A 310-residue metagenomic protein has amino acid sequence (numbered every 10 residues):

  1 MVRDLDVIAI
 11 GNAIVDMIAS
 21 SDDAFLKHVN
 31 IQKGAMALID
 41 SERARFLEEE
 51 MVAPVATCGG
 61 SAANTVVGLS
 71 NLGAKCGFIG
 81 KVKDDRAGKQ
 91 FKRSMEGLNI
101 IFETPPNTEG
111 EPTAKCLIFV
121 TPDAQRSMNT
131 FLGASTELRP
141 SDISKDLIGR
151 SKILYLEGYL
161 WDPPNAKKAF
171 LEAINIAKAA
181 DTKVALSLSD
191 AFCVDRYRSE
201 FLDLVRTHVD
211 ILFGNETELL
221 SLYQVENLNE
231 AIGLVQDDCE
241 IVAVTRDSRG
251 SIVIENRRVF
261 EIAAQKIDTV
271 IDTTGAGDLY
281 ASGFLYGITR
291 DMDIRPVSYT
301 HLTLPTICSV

Functional and structural regions predicted by a protein language model:
M1-A13, K27-K33, I176-A179, S199 (+2 more regions): Conserved phosphate-binding/catalytic region of the ribokinase-like
M1-I79, K89-Q90, G97: Glycine-rich phosphate/adenosyl-contacting loop at the front of the ribokinase-like
V2, L147-G149, V205-R206, Q236: A short, aliphatic-rich alpha-helical micro-motif
E103-N107, I118-P164: Conserved phosphate-binding/catalytic loop of the ribokinase/pfkB sugar-kinase fold
I153-G233, R249-S251: Conserved beta-alpha-beta core of the PfkB/ribokinase-like small-molecule kinase fold
H301-V310: Single conserved hydrophobic/aromatic residue that forms the stacking wall/gate of nucleotide- or nucleobase-binding
